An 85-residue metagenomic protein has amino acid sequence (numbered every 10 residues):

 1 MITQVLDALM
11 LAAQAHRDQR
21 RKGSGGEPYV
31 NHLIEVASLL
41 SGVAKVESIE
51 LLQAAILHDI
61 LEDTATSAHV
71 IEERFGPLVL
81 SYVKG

Functional and structural regions predicted by a protein language model:
M1-G85: Active-site helical microenvironments for divalent-metal-assisted chemistry
